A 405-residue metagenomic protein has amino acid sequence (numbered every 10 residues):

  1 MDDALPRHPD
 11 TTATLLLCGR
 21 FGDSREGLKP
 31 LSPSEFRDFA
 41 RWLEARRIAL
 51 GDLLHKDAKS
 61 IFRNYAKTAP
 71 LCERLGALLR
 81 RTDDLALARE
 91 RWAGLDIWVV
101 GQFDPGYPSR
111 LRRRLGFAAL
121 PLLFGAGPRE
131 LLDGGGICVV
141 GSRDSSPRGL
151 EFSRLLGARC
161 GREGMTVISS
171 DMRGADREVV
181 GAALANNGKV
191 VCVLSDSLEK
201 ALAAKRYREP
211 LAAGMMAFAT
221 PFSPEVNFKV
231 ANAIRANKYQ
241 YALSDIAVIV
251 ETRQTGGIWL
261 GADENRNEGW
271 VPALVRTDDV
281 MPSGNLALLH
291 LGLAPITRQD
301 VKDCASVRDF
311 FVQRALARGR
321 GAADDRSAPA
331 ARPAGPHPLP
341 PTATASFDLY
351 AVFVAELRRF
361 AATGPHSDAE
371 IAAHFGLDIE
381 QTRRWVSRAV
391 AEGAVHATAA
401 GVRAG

Functional and structural regions predicted by a protein language model:
M1-E35, E44-R47, L53-D57, G76 (+2 more regions): Glycine-biased, small-residue-rich flexible motifs in mid-sequence functional cores and linkers
A40, D57-S60: Helicase-primase coupling helices
K59-V100: Alpha-helical interaction/regulatory segments in DNA maintenance proteins
